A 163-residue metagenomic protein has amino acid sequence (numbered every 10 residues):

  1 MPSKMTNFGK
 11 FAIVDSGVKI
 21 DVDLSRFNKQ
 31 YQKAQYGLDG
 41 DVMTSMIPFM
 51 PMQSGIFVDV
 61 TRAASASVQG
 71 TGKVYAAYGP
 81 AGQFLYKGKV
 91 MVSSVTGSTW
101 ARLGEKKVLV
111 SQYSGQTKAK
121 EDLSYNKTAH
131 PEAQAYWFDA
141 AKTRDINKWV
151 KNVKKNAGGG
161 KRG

Functional and structural regions predicted by a protein language model:
P2-I13, K33, I47, S54-G163: Charged, low-complexity interaction tracts
I13-S16, I20: Small-xxx-small helix-packing motif
V22-D23, A129: General secondary-structure edge motif
D23-S54: Charged, well-structured alpha/beta interaction segments
